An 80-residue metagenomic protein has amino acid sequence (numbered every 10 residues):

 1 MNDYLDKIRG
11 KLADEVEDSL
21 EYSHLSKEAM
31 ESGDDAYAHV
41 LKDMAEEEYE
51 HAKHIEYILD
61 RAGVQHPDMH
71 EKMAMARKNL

Functional and structural regions predicted by a protein language model:
M1-L80: Non-heme di-metal
